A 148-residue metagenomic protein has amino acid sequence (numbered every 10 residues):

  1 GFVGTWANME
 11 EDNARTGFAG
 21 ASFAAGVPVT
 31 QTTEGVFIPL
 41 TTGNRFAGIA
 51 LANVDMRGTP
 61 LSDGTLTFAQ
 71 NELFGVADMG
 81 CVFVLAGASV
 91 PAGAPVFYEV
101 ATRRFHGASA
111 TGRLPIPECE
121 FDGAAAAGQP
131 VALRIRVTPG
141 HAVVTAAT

Functional and structural regions predicted by a protein language model:
G1-T148: Surface-exposed, low-hydrophobicity beta-strand/loop segments enriched in small/polar/acidic residues
